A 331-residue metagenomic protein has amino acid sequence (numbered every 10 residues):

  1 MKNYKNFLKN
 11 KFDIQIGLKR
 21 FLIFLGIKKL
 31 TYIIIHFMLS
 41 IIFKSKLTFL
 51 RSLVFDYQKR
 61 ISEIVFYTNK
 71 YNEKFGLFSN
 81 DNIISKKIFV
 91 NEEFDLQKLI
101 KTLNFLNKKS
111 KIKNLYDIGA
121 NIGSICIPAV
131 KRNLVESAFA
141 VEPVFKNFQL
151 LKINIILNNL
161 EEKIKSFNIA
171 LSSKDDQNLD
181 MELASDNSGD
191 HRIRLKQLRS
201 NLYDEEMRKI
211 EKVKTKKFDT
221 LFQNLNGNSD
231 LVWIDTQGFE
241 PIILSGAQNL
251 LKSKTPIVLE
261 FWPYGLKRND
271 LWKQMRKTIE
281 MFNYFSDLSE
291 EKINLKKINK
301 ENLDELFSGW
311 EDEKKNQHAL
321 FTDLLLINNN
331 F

Functional and structural regions predicted by a protein language model:
K2-N159, Y203-R208, Q223-G227, S286-F331: S-adenosyl-L-methionine
V90-Y116, Q177, R194-S253, L266-D270: Short internal loop-to-helix segment that lines adenine-nucleotide cofactor pockets
A120-I122, F145, L171-S173, T236-G238 (+1 more regions): Short, glycine/acidic-enriched loop or turn micro-motifs at the edges of active sites
A129-N133, L225, A247-K254, K277-M281: Short, conserved loop/helix-junction motifs that constitute active-site signature segments in enzyme catalytic cores
K152-D219: S-adenosyl-L-methionine
K254-F261: Conserved beta-strand signature within the Rossmann-like core of class I S-adenosyl-L-methionine
W272-L288: Conserved Class I S-adenosyl-L-methionine
